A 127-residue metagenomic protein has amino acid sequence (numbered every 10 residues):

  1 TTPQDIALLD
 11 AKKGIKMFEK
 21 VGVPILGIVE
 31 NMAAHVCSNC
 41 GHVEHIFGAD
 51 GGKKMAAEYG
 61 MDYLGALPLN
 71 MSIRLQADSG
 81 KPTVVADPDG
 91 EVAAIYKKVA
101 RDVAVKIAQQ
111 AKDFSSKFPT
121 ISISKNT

Functional and structural regions predicted by a protein language model:
T1-L8, K12-G27, A66-P68, E91-T127: P-loop NTP-binding module
T1-S79: Conserved catalytic-core segment of NTP-binding enzymes
S79-A94: C-terminal boundary of histidine-terminating zinc-finger modules
